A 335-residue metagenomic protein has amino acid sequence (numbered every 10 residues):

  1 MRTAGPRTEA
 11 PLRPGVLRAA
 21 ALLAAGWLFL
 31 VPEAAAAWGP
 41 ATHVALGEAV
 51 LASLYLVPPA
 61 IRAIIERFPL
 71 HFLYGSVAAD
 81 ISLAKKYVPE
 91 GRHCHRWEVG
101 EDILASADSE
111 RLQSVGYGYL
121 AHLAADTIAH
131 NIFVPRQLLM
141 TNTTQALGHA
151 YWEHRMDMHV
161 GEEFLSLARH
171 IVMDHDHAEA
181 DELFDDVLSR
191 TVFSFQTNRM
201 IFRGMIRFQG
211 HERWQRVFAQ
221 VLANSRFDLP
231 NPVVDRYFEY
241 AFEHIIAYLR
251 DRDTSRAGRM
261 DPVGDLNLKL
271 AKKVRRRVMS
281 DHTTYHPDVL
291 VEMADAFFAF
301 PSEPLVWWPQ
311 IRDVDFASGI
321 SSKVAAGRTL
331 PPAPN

Functional and structural regions predicted by a protein language model:
T3, E9, V16-V115, D126-N335: N-terminal leader/auxiliary helical segments
G118-Y119: Alpha-helical transmembrane segments of multi-pass membrane proteins, especially transporters and channels
